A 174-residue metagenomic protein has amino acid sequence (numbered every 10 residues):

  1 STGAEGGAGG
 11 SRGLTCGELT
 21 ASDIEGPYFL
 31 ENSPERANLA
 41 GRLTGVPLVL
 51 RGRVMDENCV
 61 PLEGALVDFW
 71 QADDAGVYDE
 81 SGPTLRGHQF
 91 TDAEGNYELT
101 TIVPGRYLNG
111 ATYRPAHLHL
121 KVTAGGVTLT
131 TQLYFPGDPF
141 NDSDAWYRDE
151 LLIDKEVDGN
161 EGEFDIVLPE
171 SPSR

Functional and structural regions predicted by a protein language model:
S1-R12: Ser/Thr-rich, Pro/Gly/Ala-heavy low-complexity intrinsically disordered linkers and tails of secreted extracellular
R12-L152, E156-R174: Beta-strand-dominated extracellular/periplasmic modules and repeats in secreted or surface-exposed proteins
